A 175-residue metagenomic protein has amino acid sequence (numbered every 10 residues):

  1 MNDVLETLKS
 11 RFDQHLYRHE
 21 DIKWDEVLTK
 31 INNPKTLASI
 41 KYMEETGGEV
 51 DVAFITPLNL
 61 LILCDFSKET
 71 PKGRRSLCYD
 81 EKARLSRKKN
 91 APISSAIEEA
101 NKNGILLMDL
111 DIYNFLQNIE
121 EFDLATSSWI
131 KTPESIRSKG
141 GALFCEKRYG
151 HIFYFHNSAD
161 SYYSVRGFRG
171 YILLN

Functional and structural regions predicted by a protein language model:
M1-L106, I112-N175: A binding-site-centric feature that preferentially detects glycan-recognition modules on secreted/surface proteins
